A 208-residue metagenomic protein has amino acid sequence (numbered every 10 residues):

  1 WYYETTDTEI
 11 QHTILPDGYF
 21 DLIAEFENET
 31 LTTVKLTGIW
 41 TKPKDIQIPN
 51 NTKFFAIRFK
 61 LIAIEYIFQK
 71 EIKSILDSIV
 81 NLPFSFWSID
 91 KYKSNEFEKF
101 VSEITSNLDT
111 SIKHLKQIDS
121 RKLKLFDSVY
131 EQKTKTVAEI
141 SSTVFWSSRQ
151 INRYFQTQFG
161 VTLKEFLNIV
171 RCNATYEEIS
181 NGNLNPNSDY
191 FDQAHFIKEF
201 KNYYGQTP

Functional and structural regions predicted by a protein language model:
W1-K122, V129-A138, V144-S148, T162 (+2 more regions): Alpha-helical bundle regulatory/interaction domains
Q117-K122, D127-V129, Y154-I179, E199-P208: Alpha-helical DNA-contacting segments of helix-turn-helix folds
I151: Nucleotide/phosphate-binding loop and acidic/charged catalytic motifs in nucleotide-binding or -utilizing enzymes
